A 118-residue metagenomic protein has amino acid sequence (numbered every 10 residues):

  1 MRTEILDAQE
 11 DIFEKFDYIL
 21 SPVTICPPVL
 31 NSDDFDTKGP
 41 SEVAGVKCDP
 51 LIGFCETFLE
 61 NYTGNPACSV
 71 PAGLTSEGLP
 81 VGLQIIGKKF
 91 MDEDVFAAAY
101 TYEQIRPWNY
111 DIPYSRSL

Functional and structural regions predicted by a protein language model:
T3-D7, K15, D49-L51, E56 (+1 more regions): Structural helix-boundary/capping segments
E10, K38, T57: Short glycine-/small-residue-rich flexible loop motifs, especially phosphate/cofactor-binding loops
T24-P27: Short glycine-rich anion-binding loops that position phosphate/pyrophosphate groups of nucleotides and phosphorylated
V29-G53: Short, surface-exposed loop/helix-turn segments at secondary-structure junctions that function as lids/hinges flanking
